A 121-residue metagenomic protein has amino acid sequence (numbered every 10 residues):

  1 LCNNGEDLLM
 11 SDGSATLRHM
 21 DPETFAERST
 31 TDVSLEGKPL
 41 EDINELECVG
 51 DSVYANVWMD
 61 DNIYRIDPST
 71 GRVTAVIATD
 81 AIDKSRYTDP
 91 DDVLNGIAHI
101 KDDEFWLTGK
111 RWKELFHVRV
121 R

Functional and structural regions predicted by a protein language model:
L1-D7, G37-S52, D83-D102: Beta-rich, blade/repeat-based domains predominating in secreted/periplasmic proteins but also intracellular
L1-E36: Hydrophobic, well-structured mid-protein blocks that either form specific transmembrane helices
M10-S14, A55-M59, L107-R111: Conserved beta-strand positions in repeat-built beta-propeller and related beta-rich domains
T16-R18, N62-I63, K113-L115: Structural signal for beta-propeller blades
D21-F25, D67-G71, R119-R121: Short loop/turn segments that connect beta-strands within beta-propeller blades
R28-V33, T74-A81: Beta-propeller fold detector
K38-R72: Loop/turn-rich, solvent-exposed surfaces of beta-rich toroidal or solenoidal domains
G96-R121: Blade-level signature of beta-propeller repeat domains, shared across WD40, Kelch, NHL, RCC1 and BNR/Asp-box propellers
